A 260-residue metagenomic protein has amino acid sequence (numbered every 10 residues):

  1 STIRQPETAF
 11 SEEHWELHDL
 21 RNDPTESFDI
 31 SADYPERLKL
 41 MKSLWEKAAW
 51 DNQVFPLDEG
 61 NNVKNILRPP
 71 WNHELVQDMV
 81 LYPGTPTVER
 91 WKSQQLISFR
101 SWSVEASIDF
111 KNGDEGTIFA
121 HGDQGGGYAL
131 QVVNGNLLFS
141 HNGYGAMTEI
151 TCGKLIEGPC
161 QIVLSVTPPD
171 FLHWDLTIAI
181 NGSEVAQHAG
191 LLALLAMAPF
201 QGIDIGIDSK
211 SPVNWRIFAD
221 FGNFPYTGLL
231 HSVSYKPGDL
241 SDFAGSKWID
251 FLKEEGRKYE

Functional and structural regions predicted by a protein language model:
S1-S31, R37: C-terminal, low-complexity/hydrophilic appendages and adjacent surface loops of extracellular/periplasmic anionic
I3-P6, S27-S31, N52, W215-F218 (+1 more regions): Short conserved micro-motifs at the rims of enzyme active sites and ligand-binding pockets
L17-D19, D23, M41, A106 (+2 more regions): Hydrophobic, well-ordered secondary-structure elements that form the walls of internal hydrophobic environments
N22, E46-Q53: Sec-exported extracytoplasmic/periplasmic mature domains
I30-D33, G153-L155: Short alpha-helix boundary/capping segments
D33-E36, L40-K47: A non-catalytic, amphipathic alpha-helix used as a structural packing/dimerization or gating element in enzyme scaffolds
P56, N61-E260: Extracellular glycan-associated modules
